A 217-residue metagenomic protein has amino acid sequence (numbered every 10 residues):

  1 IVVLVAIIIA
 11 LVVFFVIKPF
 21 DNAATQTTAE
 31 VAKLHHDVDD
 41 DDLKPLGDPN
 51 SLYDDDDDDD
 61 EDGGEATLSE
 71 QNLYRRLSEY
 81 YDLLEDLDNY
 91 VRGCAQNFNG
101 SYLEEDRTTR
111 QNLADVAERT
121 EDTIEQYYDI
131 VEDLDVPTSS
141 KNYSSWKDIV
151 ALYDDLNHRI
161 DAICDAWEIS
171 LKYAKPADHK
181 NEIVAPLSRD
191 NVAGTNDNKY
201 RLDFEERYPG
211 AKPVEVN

Functional and structural regions predicted by a protein language model:
V2-F14: Hydrophobic membrane-insertion alpha-helices, especially the h-region of bacterial N-terminal signal peptides
L11-T27: Hydrophobic single-pass membrane-insertion segments
T25-G47: Short extracytoplasmic/periplasmic juxtamembrane "stem" segments immediately C-terminal to an N-terminal membrane anchor
D42, G47-E118, D148-N217: C-terminal amphipathic alpha-helix
T123-A162: Mature extracytoplasmic domains of secretory-pathway proteins
